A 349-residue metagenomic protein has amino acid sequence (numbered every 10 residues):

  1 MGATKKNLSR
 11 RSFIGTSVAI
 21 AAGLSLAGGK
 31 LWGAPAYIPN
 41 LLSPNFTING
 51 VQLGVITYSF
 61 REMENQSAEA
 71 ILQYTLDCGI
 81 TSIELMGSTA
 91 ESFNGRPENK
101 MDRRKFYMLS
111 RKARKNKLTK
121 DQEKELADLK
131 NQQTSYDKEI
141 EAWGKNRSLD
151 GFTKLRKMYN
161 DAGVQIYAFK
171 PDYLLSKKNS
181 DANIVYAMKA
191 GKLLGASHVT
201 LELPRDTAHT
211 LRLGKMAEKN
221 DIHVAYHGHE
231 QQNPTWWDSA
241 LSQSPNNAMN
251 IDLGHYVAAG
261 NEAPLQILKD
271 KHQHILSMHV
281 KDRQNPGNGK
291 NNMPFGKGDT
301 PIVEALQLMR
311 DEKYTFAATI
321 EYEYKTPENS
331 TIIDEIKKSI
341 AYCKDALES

Functional and structural regions predicted by a protein language model:
G2-L24, G29-T81, A90-S110, R114 (+5 more regions): Histidine-acidic metal/acid-base catalytic patches
S17-K30, N45, K145, G151-F152 (+4 more regions): Active-site acidic/histidine proton-transfer and metal-coordination neighborhood in alpha/beta enzyme cores
S59-F60, W143-G144, L175-S176, L201-E202 (+2 more regions): A generic structural signal for short
M86-T89, D172: Short beta-to-alpha linker loops that shape the active-site pocket of alpha/beta-hydrolase fold enzymes
S88-R96, K100, K115-N116, N146-I166: Active-site anion-binding loops
K120-N160: Intrinsically disordered, low-complexity acidic Ser/Thr-rich regulatory segments
K154-Q165, L194, L308-T315, A346-S349: A structural motif corresponding to the C-terminal end of an alpha-helix and its immediate exit/capping segment
